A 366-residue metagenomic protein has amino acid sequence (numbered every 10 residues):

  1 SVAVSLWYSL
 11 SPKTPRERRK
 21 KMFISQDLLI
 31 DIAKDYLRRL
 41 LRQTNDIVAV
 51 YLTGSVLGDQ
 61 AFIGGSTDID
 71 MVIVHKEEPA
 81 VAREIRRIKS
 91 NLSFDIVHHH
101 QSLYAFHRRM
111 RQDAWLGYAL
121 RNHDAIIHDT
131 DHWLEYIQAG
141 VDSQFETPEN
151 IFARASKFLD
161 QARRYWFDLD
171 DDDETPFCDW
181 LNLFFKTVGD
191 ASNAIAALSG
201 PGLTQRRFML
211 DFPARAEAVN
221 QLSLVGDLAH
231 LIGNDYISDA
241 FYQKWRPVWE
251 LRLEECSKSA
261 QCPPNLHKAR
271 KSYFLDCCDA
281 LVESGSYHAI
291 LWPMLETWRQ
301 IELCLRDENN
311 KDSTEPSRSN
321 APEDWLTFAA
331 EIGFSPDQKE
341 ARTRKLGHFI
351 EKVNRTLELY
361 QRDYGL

Functional and structural regions predicted by a protein language model:
V4, Y8-K21: Short, Lys/Arg-enriched N-terminal segments with co-localized hydrophobic residues within the first ~10-30 amino acids
K20, G58-D59, E149, E174: A general structural-boundary detector
M22-V48, T53-N122, L326, A330 (+1 more regions): Metal-dependent nucleotidyltransferase catalytic core
A33-R39, H123-L134, D239-Q243: Short N-terminal helix-initiation segments at or just after the protein's N-terminus
Q101-L169, T175: Internal, well-ordered alpha/beta segment that forms a basic, Gly-enriched binding/recognition surface
N150-L366: Conserved nucleotidyltransferase catalytic core and NTase-mimicking acidic/glycine-rich helix/loop elements in nucleic
